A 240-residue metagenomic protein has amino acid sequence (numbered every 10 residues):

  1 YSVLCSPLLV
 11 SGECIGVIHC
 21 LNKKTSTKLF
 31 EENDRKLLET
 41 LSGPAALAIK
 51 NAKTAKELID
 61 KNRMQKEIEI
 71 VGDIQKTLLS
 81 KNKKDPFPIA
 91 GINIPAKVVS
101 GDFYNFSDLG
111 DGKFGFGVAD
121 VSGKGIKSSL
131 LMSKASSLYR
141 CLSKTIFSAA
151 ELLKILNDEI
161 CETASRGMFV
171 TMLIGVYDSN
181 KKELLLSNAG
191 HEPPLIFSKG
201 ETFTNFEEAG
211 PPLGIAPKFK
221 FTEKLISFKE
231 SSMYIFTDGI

Functional and structural regions predicted by a protein language model:
Y1-V10, G16: A short, aliphatic-rich beta-strand micro-motif
V10, L29-K50, S133-S137: Amphipathic alpha-helical "output/dimerization" segments
E13, E31, F228-E230: Residue-level recognition of short, solvent-exposed, well-ordered loop/turn junctions that link secondary-structure
I15, L21-L41, K124: Regulatory loop-to-helix N-cap segments in sensory/regulatory domains that couple ligand/signal detection
N22, N188, T237: Flexible glycine-/small-residue-rich
K24, V121-S122, G239-I240: PAS/PAC or PAS-like capping segment
N33, L47-K66: Short alpha-helical interdomain "coupling" segment at the junction between an upstream regulatory sensor module
I59-Y234: … and, occasionally, acidic/histidine-rich disordered N-termini of signaling adaptors
